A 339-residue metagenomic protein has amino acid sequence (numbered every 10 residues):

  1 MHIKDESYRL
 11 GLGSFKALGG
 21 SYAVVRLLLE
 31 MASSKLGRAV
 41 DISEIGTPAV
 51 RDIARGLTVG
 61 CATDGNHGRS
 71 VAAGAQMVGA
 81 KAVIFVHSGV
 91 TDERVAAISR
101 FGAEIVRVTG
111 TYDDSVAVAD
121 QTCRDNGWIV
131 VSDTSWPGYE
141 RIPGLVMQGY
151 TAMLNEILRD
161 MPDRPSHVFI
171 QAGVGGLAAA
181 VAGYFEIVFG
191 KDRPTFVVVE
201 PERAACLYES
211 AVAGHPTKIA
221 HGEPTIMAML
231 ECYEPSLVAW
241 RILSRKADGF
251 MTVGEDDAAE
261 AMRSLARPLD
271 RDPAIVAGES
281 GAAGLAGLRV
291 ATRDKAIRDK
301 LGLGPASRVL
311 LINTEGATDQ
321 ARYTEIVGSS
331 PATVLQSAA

Functional and structural regions predicted by a protein language model:
M1-A339: PLP-dependent amino-acid enzyme catalytic core
